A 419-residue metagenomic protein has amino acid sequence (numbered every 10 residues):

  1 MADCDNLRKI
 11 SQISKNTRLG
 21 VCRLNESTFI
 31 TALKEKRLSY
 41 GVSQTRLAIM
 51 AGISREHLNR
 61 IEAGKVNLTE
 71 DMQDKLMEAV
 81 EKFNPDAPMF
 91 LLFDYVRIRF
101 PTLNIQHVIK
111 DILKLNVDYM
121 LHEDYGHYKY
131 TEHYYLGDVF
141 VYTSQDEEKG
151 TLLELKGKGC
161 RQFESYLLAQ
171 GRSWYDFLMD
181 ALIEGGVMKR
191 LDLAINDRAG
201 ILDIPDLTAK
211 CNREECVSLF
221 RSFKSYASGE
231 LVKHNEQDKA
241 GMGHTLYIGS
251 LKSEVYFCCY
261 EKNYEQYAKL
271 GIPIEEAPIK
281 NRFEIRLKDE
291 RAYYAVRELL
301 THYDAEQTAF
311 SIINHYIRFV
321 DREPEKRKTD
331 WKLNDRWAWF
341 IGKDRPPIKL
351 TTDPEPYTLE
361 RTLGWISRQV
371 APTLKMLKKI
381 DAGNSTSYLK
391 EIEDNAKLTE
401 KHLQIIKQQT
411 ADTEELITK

Functional and structural regions predicted by a protein language model:
M1-T28, E35, S39, E78-T358 (+1 more regions): Structured, helix-rich domain cores that form ligand/interaction pockets
N16, A48, I61, M77: Alpha-helical and His/Cys-centered functional microenvironments
S27-I30, R37, A48, I53 (+1 more regions): Helix-centric, low-specificity signal for extended rod-like, repetitive segments
K34, T45, N59, D74 (+1 more regions): Residues within the helices of the helix-turn-helix
G41-R60: Short alpha-helical DNA-recognition segment
G52, M72-Q73, L374, D381: Residue-level detector of alpha-helical recognition elements and their boundaries
G64-E78: Short, basic-rich loop-to-helix N-cap that marks the start of a DNA-contacting helix
